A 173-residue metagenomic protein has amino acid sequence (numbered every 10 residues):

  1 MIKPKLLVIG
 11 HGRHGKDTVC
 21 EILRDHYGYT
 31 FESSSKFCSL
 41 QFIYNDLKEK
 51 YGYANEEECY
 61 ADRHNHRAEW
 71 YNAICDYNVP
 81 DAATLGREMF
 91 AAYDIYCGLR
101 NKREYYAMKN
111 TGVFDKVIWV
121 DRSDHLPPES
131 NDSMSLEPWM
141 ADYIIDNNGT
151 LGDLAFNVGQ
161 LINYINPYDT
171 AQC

Functional and structural regions predicted by a protein language model:
V8-G10, Y96: Hydrophobic anchor at the beta1->P-loop junction of P-loop NTPases
H14: ATP-binding Walker
D17: Walker A/P-loop
D25-E32: Post-Walker A helix-loop "phosphate-sensing" segment adjacent to the P-loop in P-loop NTPases
S34-D94, R100: ATP-dependent small-molecule kinase phosphotransfer cores that center on conserved nucleotide phosphate-binding segments
G86-S135: ATP-dependent NMP and nucleoside kinases share a basic, alpha-helical "lid"
K116-Q160, Y164-P167: Conserved catalytic-core segment of NTP-binding enzymes
